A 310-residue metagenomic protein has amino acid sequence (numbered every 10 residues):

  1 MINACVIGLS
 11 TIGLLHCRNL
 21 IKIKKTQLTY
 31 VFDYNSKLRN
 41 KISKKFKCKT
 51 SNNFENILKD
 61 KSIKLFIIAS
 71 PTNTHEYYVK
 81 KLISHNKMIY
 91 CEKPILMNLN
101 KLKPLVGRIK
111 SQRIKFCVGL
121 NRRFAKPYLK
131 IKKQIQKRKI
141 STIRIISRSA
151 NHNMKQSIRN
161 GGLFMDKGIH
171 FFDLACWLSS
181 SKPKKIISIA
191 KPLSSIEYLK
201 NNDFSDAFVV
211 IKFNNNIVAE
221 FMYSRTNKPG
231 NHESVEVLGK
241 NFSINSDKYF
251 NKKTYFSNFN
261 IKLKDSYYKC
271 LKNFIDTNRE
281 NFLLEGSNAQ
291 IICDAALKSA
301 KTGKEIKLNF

Functional and structural regions predicted by a protein language model:
M1-F46: N-terminal Rossmann-like dinucleotide-binding module
I7, L65-S70, K101, N214 (+1 more regions): C-terminal helix-rich "cap/oligomerization" subdomain common to oxidoreductases
C48-F54: Conserved SAM-binding strand-loop segment of SAM-dependent methyltransferases
N52, C91, F116-V118, F221 (+1 more regions): Hydrophobic residues in well-ordered beta-strands that form the structural core
D60, L65-T72, E76-L120: Beta-strand-loop-alpha-helix segment that lines the small-molecule cofactor/substrate pocket of alpha/beta enzymes
G107-K115, P127-S141: Basic phosphate/pyrophosphate-binding loop/patch that engages nucleotide-derived ligands
M154-V218, S224-P229, L284: Rossmann-like dinucleotide-binding domain that binds NAD(P)(H)
P192, L199-F204, F213-K272, F282: NAD(P)-dinucleotide binding in Rossmann-like oxidoreductases
